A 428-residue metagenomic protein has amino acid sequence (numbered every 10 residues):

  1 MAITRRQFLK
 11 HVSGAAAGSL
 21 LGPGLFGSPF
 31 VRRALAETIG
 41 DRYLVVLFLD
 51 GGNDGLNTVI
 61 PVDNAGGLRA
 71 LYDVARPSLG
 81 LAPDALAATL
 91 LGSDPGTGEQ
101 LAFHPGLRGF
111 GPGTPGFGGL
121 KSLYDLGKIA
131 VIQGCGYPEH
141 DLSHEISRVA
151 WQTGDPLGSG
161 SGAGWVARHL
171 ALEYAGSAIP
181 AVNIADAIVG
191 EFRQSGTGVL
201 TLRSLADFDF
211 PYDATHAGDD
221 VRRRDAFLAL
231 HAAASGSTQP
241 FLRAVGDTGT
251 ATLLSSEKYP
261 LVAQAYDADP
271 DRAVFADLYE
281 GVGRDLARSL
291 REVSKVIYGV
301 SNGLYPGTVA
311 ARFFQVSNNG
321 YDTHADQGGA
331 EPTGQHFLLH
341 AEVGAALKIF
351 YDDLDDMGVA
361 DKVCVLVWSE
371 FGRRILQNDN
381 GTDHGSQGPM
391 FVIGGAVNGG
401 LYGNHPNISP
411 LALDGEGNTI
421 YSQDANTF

Functional and structural regions predicted by a protein language model:
M1-A345, I349-M357, N398-F428: Feature for exported/extracytoplasmic and membrane-associated proteins, marking the mature portion
A311-F313, A360-K362, W368, G385-G388: Active-site lining segments that contact anionic ligands and/or coordinate catalytic metals
V316-N319, L366-W368, I393: Generic beta-strand/beta-sheet core signal
L347, Y351-D379: Metal-dependent active-site segment of extracytoplasmic phospho-/sulfohydrolases and closely related
S369-Y402: Histidine-centered active-site microenvironments of extracellular/periplasmic hydrolases and transferases
